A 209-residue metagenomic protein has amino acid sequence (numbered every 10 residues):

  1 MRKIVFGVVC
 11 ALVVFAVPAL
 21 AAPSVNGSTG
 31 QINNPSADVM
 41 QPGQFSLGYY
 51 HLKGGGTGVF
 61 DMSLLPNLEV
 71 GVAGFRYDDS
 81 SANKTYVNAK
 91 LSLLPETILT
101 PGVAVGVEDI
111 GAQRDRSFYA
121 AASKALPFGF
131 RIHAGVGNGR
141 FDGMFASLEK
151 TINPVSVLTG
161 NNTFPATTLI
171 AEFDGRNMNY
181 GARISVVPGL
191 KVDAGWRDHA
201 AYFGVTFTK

Functional and structural regions predicted by a protein language model:
M1-S28: Cleavable N-terminal export/targeting peptides
A21-R114, F118, S123-G129, L148-T167 (+4 more regions): Transmembrane beta-barrel domains of Gram-negative outer membranes and organellar outer membranes
D78, R140, N177: Feature marks short, surface-exposed loop/turn motifs that line or immediately flank catalytic pockets and channel
E108, R131-N138: Catalytic beta/alpha-barrel core
R140, D174, G195-R197: Short, contiguous, pocket-lining structural segments that sit at or immediately flank catalytic/ligand-binding sites
D142-M144: General zinc-binding finger modules coordinated by cysteine/histidine
I152, G175-N177, D198-H199: Glycine- and small/acidic-residue-enriched microsegments that form turns, hinges, and capping elements
